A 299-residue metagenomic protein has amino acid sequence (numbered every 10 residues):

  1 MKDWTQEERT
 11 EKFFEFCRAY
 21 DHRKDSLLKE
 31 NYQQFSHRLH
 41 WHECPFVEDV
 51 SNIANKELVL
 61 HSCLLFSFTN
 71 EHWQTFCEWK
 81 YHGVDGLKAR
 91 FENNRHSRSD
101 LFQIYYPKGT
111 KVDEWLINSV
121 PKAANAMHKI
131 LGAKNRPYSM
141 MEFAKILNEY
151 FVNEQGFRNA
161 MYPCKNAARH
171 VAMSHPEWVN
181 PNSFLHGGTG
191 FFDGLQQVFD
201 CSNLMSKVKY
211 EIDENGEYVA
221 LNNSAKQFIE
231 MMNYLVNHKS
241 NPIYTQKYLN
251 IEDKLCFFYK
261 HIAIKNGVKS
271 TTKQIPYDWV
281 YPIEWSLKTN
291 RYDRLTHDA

Functional and structural regions predicted by a protein language model:
M1-E48, N125-K145, K165-A299: C-terminal accessory module of base-excision DNA glycosylases/AP lyases that mediates lesion recognition and DNA
M1-T110, T296-D298: Structure-specific DNA junction-binding interface
S51-A54, E154-G156, N182-F184: A general structural signal for short secondary-structure junctions and capping/turn motifs
A54-S62, P163, A167, K254: Residue-level detector of well-ordered alpha-helical segments, enriched for hydrophobic/aromatic packing positions
R90, Y150, G194: Residues that form generic nucleotide/phosphate-binding pockets
Q103-F157: Helix-hairpin-helix/helix-loop-helix acidic hairpins
